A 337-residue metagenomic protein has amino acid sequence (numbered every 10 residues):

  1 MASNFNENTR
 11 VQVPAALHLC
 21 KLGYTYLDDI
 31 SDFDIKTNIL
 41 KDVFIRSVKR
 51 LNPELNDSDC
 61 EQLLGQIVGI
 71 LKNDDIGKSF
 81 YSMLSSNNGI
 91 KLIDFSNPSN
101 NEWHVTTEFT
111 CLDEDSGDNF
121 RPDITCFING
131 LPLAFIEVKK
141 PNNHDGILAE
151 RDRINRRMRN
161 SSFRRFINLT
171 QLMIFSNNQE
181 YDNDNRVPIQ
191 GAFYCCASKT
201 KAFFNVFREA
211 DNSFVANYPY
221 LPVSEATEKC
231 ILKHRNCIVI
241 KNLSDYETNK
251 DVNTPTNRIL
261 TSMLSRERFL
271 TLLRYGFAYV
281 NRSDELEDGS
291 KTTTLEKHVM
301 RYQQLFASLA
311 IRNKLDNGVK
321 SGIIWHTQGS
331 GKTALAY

Functional and structural regions predicted by a protein language model:
A2-Y337: ATP-dependent helicase/translocase motor core
